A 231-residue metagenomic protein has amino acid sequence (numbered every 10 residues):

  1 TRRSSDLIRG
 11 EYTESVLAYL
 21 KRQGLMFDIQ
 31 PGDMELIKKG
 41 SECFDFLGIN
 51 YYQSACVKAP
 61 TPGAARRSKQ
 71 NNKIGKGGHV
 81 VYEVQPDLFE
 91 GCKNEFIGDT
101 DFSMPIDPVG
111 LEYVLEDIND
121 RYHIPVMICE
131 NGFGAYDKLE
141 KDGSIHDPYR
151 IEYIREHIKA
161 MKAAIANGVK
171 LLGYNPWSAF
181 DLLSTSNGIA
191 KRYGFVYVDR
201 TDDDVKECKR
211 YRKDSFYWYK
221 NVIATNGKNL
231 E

Functional and structural regions predicted by a protein language model:
R2-E231: Active-site region of glycoside hydrolase catalytic domains
